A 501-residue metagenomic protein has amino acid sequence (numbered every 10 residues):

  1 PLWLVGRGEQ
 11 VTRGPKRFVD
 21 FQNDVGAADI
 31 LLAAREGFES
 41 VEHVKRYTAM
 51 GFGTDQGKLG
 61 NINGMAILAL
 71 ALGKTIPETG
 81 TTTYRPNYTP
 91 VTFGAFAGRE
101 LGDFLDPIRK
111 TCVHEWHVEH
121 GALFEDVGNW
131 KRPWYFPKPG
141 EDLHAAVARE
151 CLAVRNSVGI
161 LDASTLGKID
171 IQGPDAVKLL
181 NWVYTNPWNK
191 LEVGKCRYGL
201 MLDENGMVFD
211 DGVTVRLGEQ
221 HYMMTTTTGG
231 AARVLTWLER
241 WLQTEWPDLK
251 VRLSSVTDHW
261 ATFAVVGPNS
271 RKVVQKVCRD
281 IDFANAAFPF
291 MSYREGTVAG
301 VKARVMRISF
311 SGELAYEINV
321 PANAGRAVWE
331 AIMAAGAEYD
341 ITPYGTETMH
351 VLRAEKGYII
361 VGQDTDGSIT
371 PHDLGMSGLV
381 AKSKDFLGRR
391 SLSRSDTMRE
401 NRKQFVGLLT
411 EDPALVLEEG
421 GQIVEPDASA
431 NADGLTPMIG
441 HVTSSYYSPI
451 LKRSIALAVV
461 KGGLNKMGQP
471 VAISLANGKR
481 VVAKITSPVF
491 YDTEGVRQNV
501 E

Functional and structural regions predicted by a protein language model:
P1-I108, H259: Residues forming the flavin
W3-V5, R149-N156, M201-D211, P247-L249 (+2 more regions): Short amphipathic beta-strand starts and helix->beta connectors
K16-D20, A34, G53-K58, E100-P107 (+10 more regions): Hydrophobic alpha-helical scaffolding
D24, F38, K58-I62, P107 (+10 more regions): Conserved structured core elements
Y47, N63, I67-L202, M207: Acidic, proline/glycine-enriched N-terminal capping motif
K110-H114, V118-E119, R132, G218-Q220 (+1 more regions): Conserved, structured C-terminal
L161-P174, V215-M223, F263-V265: N-terminal glycine-rich flavin-associated loop
P187-W241: Well-ordered mid-protein domain cores that form the structural environment of catalytic cofactors
